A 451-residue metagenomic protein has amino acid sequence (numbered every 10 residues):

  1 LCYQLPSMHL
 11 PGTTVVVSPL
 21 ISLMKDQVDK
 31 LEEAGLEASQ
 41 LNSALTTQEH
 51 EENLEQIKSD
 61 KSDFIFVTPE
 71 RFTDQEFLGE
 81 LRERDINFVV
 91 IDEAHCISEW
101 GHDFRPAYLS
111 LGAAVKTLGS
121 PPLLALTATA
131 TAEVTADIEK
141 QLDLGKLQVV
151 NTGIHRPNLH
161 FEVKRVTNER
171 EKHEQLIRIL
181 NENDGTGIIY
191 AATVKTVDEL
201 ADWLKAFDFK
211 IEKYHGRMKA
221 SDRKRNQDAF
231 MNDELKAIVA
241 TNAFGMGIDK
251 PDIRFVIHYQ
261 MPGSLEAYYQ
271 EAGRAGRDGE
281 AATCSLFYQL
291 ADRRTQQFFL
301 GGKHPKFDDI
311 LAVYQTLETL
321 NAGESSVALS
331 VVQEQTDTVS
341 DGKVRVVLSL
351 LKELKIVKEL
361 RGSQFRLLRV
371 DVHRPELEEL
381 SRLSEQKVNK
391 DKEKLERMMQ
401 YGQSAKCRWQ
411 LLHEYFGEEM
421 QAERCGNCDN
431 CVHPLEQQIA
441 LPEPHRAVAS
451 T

Functional and structural regions predicted by a protein language model:
L1-Q4, V15-S18: Walker A/P-loop
P6-T13, S22-Q315, A328-V331, S349 (+1 more regions): Helicase motor core with emphasis on the C-terminal RecA-like subdomain
L235, I253, I257, M261-Q270 (+1 more regions): C-terminal accessory region of SF2 helicases/translocases
